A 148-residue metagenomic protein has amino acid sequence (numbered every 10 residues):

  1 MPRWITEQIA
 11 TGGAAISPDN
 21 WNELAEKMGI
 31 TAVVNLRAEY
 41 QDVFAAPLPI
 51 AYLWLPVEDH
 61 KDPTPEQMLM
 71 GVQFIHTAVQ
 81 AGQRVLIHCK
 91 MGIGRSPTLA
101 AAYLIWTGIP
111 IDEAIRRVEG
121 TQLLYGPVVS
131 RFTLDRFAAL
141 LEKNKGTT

Functional and structural regions predicted by a protein language model:
W4-R84, I105-R136: Cysteine-based protein phosphatase catalytic domain of the PTP/DSP
G82-A101: A phosphate-binding catalytic loop at a beta-strand-loop-alpha-helix junction that coordinates phosphoryl groups
L141-T148: C-terminal domain-closing interface element
